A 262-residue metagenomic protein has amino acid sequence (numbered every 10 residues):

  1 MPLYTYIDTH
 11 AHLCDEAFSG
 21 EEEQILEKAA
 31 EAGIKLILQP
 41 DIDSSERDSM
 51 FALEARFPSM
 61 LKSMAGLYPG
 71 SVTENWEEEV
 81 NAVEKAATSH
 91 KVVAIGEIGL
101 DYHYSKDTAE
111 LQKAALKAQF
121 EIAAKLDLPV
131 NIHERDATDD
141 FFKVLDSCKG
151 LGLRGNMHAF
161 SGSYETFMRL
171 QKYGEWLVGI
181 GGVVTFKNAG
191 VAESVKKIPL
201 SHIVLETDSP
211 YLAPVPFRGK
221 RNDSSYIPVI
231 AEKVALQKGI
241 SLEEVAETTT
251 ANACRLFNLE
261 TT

Functional and structural regions predicted by a protein language model:
M1-T262: Mid-domain alpha/beta scaffold segments of enzyme catalytic cores
